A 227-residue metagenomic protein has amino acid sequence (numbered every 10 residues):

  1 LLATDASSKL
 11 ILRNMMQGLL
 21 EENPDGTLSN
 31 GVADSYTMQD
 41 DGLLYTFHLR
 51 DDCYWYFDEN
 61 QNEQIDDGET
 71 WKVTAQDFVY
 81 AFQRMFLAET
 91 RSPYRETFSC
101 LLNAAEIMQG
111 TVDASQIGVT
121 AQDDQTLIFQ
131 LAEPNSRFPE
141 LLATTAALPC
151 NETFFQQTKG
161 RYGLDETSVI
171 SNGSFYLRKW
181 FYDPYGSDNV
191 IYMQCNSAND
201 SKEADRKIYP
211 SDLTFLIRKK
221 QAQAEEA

Functional and structural regions predicted by a protein language model:
L1-D40, H48, Q83, I170-N172: N-terminal lobe/hinge region of extracytoplasmic solute-binding protein
L1-L12, V32, E59-Q64, W71 (+1 more regions): A structural "hinge/loop" feature
L2-A3, V32-D34, D40, L49-C53 (+8 more regions): A mature extracytoplasmic/lumenal domain signature
L12-M16, A33, A75, V79-Q83 (+4 more regions): Extracytoplasmic/secreted envelope proteins and their assembly/folding machinery, especially bacterial periplasmic
L20, P24, D51-Y54, Q83-R91 (+4 more regions): Sec-exported extracytoplasmic/periplasmic mature domains
S35-Y94, I128, F215, A224-E226: Aromatic- and charge-enriched surface segment that lines or borders ligand/interaction sites
E59-E69, A104-S115, E166: Surface-exposed intrinsically disordered loops and tails
V112-Q116, T120, D124-Q125, Q130-D212 (+1 more regions): Gly/Pro-rich hinge or "lid" segments in bacterial periplasmic/extracellular proteins
